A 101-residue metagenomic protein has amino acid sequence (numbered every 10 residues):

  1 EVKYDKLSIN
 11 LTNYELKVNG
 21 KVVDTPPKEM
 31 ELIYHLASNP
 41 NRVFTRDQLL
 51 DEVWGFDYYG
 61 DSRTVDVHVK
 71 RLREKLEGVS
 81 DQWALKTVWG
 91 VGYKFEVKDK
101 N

Functional and structural regions predicted by a protein language model:
E1, D24, V69, R73-N101: DNA-binding patch around the recognition helix
E1-V43, D47, E96: Short, Lys/Arg-enriched segments at the junction into DNA-binding effector domains of transcriptional regulators
P26, Y59, D66: Conserved catalytic core of two-component sensor histidine kinases
E31-A37, D66-R73: A short, conserved alpha-helix in the catalytic core of glycosyltransferases
F44-Q48, G60, T64, S80-W83 (+1 more regions): Alpha-helix N-cap and coil->helix boundary residues
Q48-L50, L72: A short acidic, leucine-rich amphipathic alpha-helix
E52-D57: Short helix-coil junctions and helix-kink-helix linkers
Y58, R63, Y93-F95: Short, flexible micro-motifs
